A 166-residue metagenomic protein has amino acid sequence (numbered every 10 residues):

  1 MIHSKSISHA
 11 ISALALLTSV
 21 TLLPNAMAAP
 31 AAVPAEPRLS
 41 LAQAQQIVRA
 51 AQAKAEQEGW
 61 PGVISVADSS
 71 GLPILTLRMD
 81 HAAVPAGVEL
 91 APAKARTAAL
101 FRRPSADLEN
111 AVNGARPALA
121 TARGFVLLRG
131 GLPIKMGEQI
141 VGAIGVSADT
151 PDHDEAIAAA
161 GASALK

Functional and structural regions predicted by a protein language model:
M1, I7-S8, A26-A32: Intrinsic low-complexity, intrinsically disordered segments enriched in polar/basic residues
I2-L14, T21: Bacterial N-terminal signal peptides that target proteins for export
L17-M27: C-terminal segment of classical bacterial N-terminal signal peptides
A28-K166: Flexible, solvent-exposed loop/hinge segments and secondary-structure transition points
